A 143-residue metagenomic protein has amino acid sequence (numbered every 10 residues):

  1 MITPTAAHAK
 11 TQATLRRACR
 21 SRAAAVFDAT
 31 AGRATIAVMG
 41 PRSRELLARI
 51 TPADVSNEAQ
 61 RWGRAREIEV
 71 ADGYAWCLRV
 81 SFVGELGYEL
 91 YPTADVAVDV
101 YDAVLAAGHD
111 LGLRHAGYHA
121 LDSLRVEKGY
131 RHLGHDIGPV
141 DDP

Functional and structural regions predicted by a protein language model:
I2-P143: Conserved, structured C-terminal
